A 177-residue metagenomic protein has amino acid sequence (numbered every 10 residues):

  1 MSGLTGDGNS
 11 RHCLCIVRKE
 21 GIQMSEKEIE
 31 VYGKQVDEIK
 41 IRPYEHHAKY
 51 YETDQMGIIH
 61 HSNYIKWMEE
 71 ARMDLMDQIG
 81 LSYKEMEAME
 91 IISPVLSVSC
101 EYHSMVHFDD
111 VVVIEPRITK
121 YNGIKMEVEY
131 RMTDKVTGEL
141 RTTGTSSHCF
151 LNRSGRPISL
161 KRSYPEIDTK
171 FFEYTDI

Functional and structural regions predicted by a protein language model:
R11-Q23: Short, Lys/Arg-enriched N-terminal segments with co-localized hydrophobic residues within the first ~10-30 amino acids
S25-Q78: Catalytic strand-loop segment that frames the active site of acyl-thioester-processing enzymes
S25-Y44, H107-F108, T119-I177: HotDog/MaoC-like acyl-thioester-processing domains
H46-Y50, Y102, F150: Hydrophobic residues in beta-strands and at strand termini
H60-H61, E69, S99, H103 (+2 more regions): Anionic, Ser/Thr-rich low-complexity intrinsically disordered regions
L75-M126: Hydrophobic beta-strand-centered segment that forms part of the acyl-chain substrate-binding groove
